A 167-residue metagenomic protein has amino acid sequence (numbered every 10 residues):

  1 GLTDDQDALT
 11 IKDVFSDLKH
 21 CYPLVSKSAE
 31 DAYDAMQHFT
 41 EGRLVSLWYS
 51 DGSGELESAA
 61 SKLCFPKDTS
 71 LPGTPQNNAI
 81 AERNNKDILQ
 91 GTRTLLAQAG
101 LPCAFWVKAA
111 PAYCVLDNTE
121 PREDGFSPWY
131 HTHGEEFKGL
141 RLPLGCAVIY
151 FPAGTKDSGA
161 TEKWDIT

Functional and structural regions predicted by a protein language model:
G1-I88, T132-T167: Retroviral integrase
I80-R141: Charged alpha-helix within mobile-element recombinases
